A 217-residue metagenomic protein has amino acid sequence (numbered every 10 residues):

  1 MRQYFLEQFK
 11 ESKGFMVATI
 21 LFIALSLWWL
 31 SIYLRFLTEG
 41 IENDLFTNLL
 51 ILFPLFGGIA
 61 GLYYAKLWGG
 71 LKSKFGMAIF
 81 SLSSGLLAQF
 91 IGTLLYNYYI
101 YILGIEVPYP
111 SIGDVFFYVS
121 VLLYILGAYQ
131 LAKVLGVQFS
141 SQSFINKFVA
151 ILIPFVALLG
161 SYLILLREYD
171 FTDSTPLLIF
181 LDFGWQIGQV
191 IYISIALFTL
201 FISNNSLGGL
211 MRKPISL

Functional and structural regions predicted by a protein language model:
M1-L217: Polytopic alpha-helical membrane-helix bundles and their juxtamembrane interface segments in multi-pass membrane
